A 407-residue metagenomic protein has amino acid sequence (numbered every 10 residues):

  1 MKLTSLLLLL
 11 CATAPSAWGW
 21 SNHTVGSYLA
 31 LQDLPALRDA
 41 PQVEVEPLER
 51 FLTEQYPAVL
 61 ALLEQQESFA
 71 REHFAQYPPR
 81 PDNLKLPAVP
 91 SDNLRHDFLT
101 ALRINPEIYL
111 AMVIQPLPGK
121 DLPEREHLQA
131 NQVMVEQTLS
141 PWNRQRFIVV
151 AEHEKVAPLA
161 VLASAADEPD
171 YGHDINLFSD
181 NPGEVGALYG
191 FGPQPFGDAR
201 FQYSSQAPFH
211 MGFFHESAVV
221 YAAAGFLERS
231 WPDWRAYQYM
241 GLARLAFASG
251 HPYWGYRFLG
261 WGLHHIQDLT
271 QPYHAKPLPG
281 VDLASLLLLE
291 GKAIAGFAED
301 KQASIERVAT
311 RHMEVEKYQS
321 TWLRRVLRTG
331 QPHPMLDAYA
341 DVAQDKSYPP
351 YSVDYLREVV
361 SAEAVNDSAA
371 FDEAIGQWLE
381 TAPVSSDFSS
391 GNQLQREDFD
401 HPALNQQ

Functional and structural regions predicted by a protein language model:
M1-L9: Sec-dependent signal peptide recognition, specifically the positively charged N-region followed immediately by
C11-S16: N-terminal signal peptide c-region/cleavage motif recognized by signal peptidases
A17-L245, A275-Q407: N-terminal, motif-rich segments that launch catalysis or mediate targeting to/interaction with membranes, typified by
A246-G280: Active-site beta-strand/loop microenvironment that shapes enzyme catalytic pockets
